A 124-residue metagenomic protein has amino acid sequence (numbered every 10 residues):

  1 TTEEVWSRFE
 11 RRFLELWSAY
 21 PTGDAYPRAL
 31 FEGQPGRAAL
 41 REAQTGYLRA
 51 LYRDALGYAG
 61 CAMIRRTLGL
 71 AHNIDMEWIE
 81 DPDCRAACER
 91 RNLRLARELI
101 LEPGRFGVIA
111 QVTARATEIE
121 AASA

Functional and structural regions predicted by a protein language model:
T1-R11: Active-site Asp-x-Gly
T1-T2, E15-A19: Glycine-enriched catalytic-core subsegment of oxygenase/oxidase enzymes
S18-R28: Short, glycine/acidic-rich hinge or "gate" loops at secondary-structure transitions that mediate conformational
A25, F31-A124: Regulatory N- and C-terminal appendages and interdomain linkers associated with kinase/kinase-like NTP transferase
